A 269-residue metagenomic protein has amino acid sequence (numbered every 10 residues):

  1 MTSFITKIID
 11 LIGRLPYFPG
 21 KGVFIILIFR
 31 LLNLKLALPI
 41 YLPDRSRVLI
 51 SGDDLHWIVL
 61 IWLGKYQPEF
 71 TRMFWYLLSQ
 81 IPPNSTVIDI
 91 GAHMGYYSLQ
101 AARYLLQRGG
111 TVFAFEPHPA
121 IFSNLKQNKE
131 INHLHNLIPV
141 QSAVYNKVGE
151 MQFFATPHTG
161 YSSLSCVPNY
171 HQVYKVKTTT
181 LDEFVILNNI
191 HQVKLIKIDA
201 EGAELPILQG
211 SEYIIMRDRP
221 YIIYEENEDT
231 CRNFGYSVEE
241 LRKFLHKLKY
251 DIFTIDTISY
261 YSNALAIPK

Functional and structural regions predicted by a protein language model:
M1-H118, S123-N128, N132, N188 (+2 more regions): S-adenosyl-L-methionine
L38, P43-R72, Q80, H135 (+1 more regions): Glycine-rich adenosyl-binding loop in Rossmann-like folds that engage adenosine-containing cofactors
R45, S79, S85, R108-A114 (+1 more regions): Conserved acidic-Pro-Pro-aromatic motif
I88, F113, V140, K177 (+1 more regions): Conserved Rossmann-like nucleotide-binding pocket used by diverse enzymes that bind dinucleotide cofactors
A92, V144-N146, L181, A200 (+1 more regions): Hydrophobic pocket-lining residues within nucleotide cofactor-binding pockets
G95, F122, K147-G149, L205 (+1 more regions): Conserved protein kinase catalytic core
A101, L125, F153, I207-S211: Hydrophobic packing residues within well-ordered alpha-helices of enzyme cores
P119, S123-K126, E130-H133, F154 (+3 more regions): Class I S-adenosyl-L-methionine
